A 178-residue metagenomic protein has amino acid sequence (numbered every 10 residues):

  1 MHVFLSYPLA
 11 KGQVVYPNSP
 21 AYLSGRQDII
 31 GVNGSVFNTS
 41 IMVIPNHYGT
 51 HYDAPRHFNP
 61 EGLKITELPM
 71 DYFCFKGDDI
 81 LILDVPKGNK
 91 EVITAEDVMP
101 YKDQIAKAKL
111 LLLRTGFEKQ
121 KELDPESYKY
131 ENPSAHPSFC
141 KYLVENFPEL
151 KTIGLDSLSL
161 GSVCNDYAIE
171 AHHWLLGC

Functional and structural regions predicted by a protein language model:
M1-C178: Active-/binding-site microenvironments in catalytic and ligand-binding cores
